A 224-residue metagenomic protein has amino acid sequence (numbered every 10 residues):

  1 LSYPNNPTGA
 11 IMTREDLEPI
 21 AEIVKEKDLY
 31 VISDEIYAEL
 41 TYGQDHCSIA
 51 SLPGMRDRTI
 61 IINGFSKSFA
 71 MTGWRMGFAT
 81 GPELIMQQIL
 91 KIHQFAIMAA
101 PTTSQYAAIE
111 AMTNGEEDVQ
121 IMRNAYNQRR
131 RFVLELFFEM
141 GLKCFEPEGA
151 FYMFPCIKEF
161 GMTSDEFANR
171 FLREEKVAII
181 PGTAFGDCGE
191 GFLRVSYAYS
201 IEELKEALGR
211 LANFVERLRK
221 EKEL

Functional and structural regions predicted by a protein language model:
L1-L224: PLP-dependent class I/II
